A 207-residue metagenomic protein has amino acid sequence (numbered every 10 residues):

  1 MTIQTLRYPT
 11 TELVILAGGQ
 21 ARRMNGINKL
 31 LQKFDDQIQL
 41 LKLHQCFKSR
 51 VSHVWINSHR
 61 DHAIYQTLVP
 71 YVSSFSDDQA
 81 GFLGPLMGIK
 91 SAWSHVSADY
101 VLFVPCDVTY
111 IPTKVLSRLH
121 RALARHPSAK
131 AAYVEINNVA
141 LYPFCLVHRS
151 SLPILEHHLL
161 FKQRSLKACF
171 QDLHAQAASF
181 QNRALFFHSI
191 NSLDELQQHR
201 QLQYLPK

Functional and structural regions predicted by a protein language model:
I3-Y142, R149-Q163, A168-S189, L193-D194 (+1 more regions): Nucleotide and nucleotide-moiety/phosphate-recognizing core
